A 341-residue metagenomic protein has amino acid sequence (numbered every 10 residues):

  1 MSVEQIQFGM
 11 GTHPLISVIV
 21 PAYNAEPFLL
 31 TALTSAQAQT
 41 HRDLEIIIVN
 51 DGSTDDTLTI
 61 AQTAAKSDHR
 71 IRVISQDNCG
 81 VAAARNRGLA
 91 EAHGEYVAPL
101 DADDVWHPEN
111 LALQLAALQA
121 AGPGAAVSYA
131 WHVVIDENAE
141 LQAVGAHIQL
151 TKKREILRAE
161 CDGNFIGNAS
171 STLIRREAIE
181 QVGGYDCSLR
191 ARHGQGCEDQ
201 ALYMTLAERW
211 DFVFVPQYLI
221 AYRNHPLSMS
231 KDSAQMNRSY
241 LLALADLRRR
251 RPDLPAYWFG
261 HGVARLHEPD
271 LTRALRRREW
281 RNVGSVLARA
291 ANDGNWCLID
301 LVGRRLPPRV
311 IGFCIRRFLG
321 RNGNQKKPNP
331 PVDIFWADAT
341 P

Functional and structural regions predicted by a protein language model:
V3-F8, A221-P341: C-terminal subregions of glycosyltransferases and related glycan-biosynthesis enzymes
H13-I16, Q37-I48, D56, D68-R72: Short loop->beta transition adjacent to catalytic acidic/histidine clusters or analogous donor-positioning motifs
I16-F28, A32, Q39, V49: A conserved hydrophobic helix/loop-capping motif in glycosyltransferases and polysaccharide synthases
S35, N50-I60, C79, D101: A conserved acidic beta->alpha catalytic loop
Q76-A92: Glycine-rich, basic loop-to-helix element that forms the pyrophosphate-binding segment of sugar-nucleotide handling
A90, V144-Q235: Conserved nucleotide-sugar donor-binding catalytic segment
V97: Short aromatic/hydrophobic "clamp" motif used to bind/position activated sugar donors
E109-V144: Conserved donor NDP-sugar-binding/catalytic core segment of glycosyltransferases
